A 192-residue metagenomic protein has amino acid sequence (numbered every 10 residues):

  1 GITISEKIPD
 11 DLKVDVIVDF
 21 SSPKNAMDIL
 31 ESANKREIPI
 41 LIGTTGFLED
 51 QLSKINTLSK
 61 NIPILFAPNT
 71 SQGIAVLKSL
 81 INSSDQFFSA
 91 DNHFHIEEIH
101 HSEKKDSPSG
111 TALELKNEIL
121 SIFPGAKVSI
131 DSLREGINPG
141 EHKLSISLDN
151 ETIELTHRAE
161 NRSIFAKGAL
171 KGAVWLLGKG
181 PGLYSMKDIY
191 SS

Functional and structural regions predicted by a protein language model:
G1-D11, K24, S89-S192: C-terminal substrate-binding/catalytic lobe of Rossmann-fold NAD(P)-dependent oxidoreductases
I17-V18: N-terminal Rossmann-like NAD(P) cofactor-binding module of classical short-chain dehydrogenase/reductase
K24-E31, K35-R36, G43-F66, Q72-S84: Rossmann-fold NAD(P)-binding glycine/threonine-rich loop
L41-T44, S71, P108, N138: Short glycine/serine/threonine-biased micro-segments
S59-A67, L148-L155: Glycine/charged-rich beta-loop-alpha catalytic/anionic-binding loops adjacent to active sites
F66-I74, H101-P108: Short, surface-exposed loop/turn motifs that are enriched in glycine and acidic residues and include a nearby proline
